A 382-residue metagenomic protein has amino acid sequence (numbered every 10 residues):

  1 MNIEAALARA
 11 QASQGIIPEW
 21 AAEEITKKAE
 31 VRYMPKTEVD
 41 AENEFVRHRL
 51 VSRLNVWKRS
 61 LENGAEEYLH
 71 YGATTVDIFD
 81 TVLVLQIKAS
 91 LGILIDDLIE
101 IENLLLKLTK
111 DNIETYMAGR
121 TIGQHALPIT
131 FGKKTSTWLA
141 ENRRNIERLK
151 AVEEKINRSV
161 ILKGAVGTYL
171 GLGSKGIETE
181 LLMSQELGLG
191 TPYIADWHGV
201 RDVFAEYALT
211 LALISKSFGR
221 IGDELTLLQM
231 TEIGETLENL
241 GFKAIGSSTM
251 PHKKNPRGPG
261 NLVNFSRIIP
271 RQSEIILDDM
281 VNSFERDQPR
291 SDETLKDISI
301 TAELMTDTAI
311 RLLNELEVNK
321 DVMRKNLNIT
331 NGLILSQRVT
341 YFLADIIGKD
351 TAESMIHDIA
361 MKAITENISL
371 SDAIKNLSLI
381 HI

Functional and structural regions predicted by a protein language model:
M1-I3, E42-V46, S248-I380: Glycine-rich cofactor/substrate-binding loops
M1-K163, G167-Y169, G173-L182, T191 (+5 more regions): A helix-coil-helix interface module used to build multimeric assemblies and to scaffold catalytic/cofactor sites
I3, L7-A10, L94, L98-I101 (+14 more regions): Amphipathic alpha-helices that form helix-helix packing interfaces
L50, T135, G176, V200 (+9 more regions): Active-site-proximal structural scaffolding
L61-A65, K150-N157, M230-G234, P270-E274 (+1 more regions): Proline-centered turn/helix-capping motifs that create local helix->coil transitions or kinks
K133, A205-L213, R338-I346: Short, well-ordered beta-strand elements within core beta-sheets of diverse protein domains
N145, W197-Q288: Glycine-rich anion/phosphate-binding loop at the beta-strand->alpha-helix junction
L182-H198: A short, charged helix-loop
